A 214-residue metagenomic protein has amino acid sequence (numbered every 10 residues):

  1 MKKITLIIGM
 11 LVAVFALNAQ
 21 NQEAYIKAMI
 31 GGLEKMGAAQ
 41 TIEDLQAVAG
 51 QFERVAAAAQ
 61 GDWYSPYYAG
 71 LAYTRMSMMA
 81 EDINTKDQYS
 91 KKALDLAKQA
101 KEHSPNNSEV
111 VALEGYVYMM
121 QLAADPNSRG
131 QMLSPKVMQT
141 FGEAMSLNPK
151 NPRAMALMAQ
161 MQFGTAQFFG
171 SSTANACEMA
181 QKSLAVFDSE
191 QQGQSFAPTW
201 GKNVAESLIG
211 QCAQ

Functional and structural regions predicted by a protein language model:
M1-Y25: Bacterial Sec-dependent N-terminal signal peptides
L17-Y64, Y68: N-terminal leader/linker segments that initiate helical-solenoid repeat arrays
G32-A39, R75-N84, G115, M120-R129 (+2 more regions): Short coil/turn linking the two alpha-helices of tandem helical-hairpin repeats
G37-F52, T85-L96, Q131-M138, A176-L184: Helix-turn-helix repeat elements of alpha-solenoid scaffolds
S171-E178, K182-Q214: Terminal, low-structured helical/coil segments at or just beyond the last alpha-helical repeat
